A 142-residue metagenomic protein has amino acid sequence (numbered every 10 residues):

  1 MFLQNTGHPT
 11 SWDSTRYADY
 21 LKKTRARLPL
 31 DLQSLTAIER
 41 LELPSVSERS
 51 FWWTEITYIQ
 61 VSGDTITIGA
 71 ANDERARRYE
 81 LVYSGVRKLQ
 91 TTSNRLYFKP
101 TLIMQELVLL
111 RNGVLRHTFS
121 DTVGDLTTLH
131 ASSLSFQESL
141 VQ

Functional and structural regions predicted by a protein language model:
M1-Q142: Surface-exposed, interaction-prone regions used to assemble/regulate multi-protein complexes
